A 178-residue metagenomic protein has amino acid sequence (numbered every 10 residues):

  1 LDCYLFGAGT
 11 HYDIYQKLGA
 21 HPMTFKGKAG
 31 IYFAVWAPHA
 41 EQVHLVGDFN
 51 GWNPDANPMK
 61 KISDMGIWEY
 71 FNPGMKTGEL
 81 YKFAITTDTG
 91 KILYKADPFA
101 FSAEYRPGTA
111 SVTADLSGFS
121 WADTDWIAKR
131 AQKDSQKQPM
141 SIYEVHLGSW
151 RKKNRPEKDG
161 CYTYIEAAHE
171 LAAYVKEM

Functional and structural regions predicted by a protein language model:
L1-K28, Y32, I62-E144, S149-E166 (+1 more regions): The feature marks proteins involved in alpha-glucan
W36-V43: Short proline/glycine-enriched turn/loop motifs at strand-loop junctions of beta-rich domains
H39, N53, T77-E79: Short loop/turn segments at connectors of secondary-structure elements within structured domains
V43-L45, Y81: Short beta-strand elements bearing conserved aromatic residues within extracellular beta-rich modules
D48-N53, D88: Change "in extracellular beta-sheet-rich domains … of secreted and cell-surface proteins" to "in beta-sheet-rich domains
D55-I62: Short, surface-exposed loop motifs enriched in S/T, G, D/E and P with embedded aromatic residues
V175-K176: Non-catalytic positions within long, well-ordered alpha-helices that form the structural scaffold/packing of enzyme
